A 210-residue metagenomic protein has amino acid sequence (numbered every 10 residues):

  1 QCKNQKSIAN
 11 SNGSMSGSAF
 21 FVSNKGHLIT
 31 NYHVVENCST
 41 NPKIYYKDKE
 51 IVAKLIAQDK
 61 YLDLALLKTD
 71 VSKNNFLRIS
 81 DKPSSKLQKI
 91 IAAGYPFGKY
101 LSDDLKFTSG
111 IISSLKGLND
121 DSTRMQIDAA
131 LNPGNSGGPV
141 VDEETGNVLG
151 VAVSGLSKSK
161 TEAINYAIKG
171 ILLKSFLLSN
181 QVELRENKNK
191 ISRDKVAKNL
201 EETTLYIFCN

Functional and structural regions predicted by a protein language model:
Q1-A9, P42, N74-N75, P96-Y100 (+1 more regions): C-terminal cap/linker of serine protease catalytic domains
K6-K25, N31, E50-V52, G137 (+2 more regions): A conserved glycine-rich beta-strand in the N-terminal activation segment of trypsin-fold
S16, N24-S102, D120-R124, Q181-K190: Conserved active-site neighborhood of the chymotrypsin/trypsin-like protease fold
S18-F20, V52-K54, I91, I111 (+3 more regions): Residues located in well-ordered beta-strands
V22, I56-Q58, L115, A130 (+2 more regions): Residue-level recognition of beta-strand microenvironments
S23, Y45, F107, D142-E143: Short, acidic, Ser/Thr-enriched surface-loop or helix-capping motifs
D104-K116: Short, compositionally biased
A130-A152: Catalytic nucleophile loop of clan PA
